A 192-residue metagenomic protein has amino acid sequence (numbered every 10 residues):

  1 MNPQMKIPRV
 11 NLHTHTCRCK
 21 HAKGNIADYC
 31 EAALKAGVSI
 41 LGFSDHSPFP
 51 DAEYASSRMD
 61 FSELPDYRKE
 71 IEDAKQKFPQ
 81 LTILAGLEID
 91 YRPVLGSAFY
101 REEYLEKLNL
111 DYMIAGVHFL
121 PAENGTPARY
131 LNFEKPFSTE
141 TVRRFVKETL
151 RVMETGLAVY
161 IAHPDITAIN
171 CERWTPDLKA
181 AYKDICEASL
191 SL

Functional and structural regions predicted by a protein language model:
M1-P93, F99, Y160, T167-I185: An N-terminally biased module of ancient metal coordination in phosphate/nucleic-acid-related enzymes
K20, K107-L110, A115-L192: Domain-core and long-helix interface of multi-subunit machines
I26, E106-K107: A broadly tuned, weak detector of single residues within folded domains
E72-Q76, L105, M153: N-terminal cationic-hydrophobic initiation segments that often serve targeting/anchoring roles
V94-F99, N124-A128: Short, conserved acidic/polar surface loops in the N-terminal third of protein domains
E102: Active-site HxH/HxHxD metal-binding segment of metal-dependent hydrolases
